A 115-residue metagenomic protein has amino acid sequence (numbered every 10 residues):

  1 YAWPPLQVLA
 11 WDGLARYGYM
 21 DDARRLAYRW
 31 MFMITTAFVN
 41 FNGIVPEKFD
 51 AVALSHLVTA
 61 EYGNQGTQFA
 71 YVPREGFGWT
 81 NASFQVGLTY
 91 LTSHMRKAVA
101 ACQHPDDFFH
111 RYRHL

Functional and structural regions predicted by a protein language model:
Y1-H114: C-terminal capping/lid segments that line or modulate ligand- or cofactor-binding pockets
